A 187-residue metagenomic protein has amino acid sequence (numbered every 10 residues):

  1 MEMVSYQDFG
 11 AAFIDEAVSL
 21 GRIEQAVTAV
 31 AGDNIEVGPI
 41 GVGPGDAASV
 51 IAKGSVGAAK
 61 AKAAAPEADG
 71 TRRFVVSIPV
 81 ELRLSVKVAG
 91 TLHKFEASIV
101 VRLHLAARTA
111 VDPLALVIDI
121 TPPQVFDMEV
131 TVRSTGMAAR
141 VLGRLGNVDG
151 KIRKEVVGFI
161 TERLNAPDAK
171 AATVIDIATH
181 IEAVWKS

Functional and structural regions predicted by a protein language model:
M1-A68, A89-S187: Lipid-handling modules and contact-site tethers
R72-V86, A97: A short hydrophobic beta-strand element
